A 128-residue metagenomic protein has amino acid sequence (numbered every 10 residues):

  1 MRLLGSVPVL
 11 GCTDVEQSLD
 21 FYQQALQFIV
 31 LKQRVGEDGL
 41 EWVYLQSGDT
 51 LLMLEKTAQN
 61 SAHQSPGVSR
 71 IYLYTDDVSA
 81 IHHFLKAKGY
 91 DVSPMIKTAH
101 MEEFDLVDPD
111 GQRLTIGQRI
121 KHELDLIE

Functional and structural regions predicted by a protein language model:
M1-L19, S69-I71, I120-E128: N-terminal beta-strand motif that seeds the catalytic metal site of vicinal oxygen chelate
R2, V9-L51: Core segments of cupin and vicinal oxygen chelate
G11, K32, T98, I116-E123: Short beta->alpha transition motifs characteristic of CBS
T13-E16, I71-R113: Vicinal oxygen chelate
D14-L19, V43, L54, S61 (+2 more regions): A generic "structured core" feature
L31-P66, R113-R119: Conserved short beta-strand elements that form part of the metal-binding/catalytic scaffold of enzyme active sites
H63-G67, S93, L126-I127: A short, polar/proline- and glycine-enriched secondary-structure boundary/capping micro-motif
D105-E128: A generic hydrophobic-segment detector
